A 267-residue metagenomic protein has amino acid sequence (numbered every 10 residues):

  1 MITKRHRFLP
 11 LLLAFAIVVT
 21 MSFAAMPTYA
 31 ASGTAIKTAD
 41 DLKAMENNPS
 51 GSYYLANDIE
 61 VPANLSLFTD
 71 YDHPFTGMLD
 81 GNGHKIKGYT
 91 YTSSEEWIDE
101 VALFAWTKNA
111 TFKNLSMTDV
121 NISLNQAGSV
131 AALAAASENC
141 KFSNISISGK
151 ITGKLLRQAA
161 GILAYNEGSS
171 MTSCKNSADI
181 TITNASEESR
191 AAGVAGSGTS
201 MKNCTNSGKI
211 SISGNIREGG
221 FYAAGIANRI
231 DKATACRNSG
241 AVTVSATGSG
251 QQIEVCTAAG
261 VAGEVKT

Functional and structural regions predicted by a protein language model:
M1-I2, I17, T267: Accessible peptide chain termini
I2-L13: Bacterial N-terminal signal peptides that target proteins for export
L9, V18-T28: C-terminal segment of classical bacterial N-terminal signal peptides
L13, T20, S94-E96: Short linear sequence elements within intrinsically disordered, low-complexity coil regions
A14-F15, N238: Generic short amphipathic/hydrophobic targeting helices enriched at N-termini, encompassing Sec-type signal peptides
M26-T267: Surface-exposed repetitive/solenoidal architectures
